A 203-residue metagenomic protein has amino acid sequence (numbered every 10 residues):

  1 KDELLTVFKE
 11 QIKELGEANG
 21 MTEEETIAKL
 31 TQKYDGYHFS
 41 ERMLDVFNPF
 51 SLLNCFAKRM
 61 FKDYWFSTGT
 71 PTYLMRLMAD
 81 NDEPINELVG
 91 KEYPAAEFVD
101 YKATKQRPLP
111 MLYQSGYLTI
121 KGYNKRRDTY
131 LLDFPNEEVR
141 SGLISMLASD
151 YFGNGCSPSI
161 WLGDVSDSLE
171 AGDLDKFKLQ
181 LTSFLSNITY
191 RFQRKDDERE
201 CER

Functional and structural regions predicted by a protein language model:
K1-C55: Amphipathic alpha-helical segments of the small helical/lid subdomains adjacent to P-loop NTPase cores
V46-R203: Extended alpha-helical interface modules used as scaffolds for assembling large macromolecular complexes
